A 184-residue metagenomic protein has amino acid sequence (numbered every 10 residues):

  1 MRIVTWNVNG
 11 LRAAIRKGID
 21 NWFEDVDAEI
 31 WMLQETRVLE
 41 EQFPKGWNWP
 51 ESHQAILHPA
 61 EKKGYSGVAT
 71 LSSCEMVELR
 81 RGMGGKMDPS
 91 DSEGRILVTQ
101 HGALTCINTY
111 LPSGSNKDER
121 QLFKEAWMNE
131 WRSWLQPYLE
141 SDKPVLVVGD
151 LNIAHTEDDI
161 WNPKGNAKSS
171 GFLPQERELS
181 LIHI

Functional and structural regions predicted by a protein language model:
M1-N9, A103-S115, V148: Active-site-proximal beta-strand elements of phosphoester/diester hydrolases
M1-W49, Q54, A60-V68: N-terminal, active-site-proximal structural segment of metallo-dependent hydrolase catalytic domains
N7, F23-E41, C106, L135-E157: Active-site beta-strand/loop signature of hydrolases that rely on acidic residues for catalysis
R12, E40-Q42, G64-Y65, S115-D118 (+1 more regions): Short catalytic/ligand-binding loop motif for oxyanion handling, primarily in non-cytosolic enzymes, centered on
R37-G114: Structured beta-strand-rich core segments of catalytic domains in phosphoester-bond hydrolases
G84-M87, L111-M128, K164-S169: Surface-exposed cleft-lining segments at the edges of enzyme active sites
Q121-D142: A long, amphipathic alpha-helix that forms part of the scaffold/cap immediately adjacent to metal-dependent active
I182-I184: Conserved small/polar residues in nucleotide/adenosyl-binding loops
